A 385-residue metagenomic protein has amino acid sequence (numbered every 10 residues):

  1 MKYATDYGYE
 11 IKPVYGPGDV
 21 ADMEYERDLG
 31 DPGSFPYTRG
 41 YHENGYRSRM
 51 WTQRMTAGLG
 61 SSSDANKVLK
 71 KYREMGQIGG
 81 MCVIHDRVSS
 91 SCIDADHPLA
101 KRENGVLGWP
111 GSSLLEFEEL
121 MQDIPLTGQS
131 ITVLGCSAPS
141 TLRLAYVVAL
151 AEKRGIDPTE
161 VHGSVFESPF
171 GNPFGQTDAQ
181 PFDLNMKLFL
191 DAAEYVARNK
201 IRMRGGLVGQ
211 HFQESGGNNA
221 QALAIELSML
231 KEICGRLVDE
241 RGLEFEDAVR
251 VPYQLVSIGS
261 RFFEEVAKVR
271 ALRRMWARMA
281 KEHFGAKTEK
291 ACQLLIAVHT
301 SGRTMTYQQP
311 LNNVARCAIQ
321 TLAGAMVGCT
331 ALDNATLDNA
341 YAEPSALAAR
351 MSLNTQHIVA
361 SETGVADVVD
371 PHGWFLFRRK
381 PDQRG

Functional and structural regions predicted by a protein language model:
M1-E265, H283-A286, K290-A297, A325 (+1 more regions): Catalytic alpha/beta active-site cores
L144-A145, R274, R316: A generic alpha-helix surface/boundary motif
L188-D191, M229, A271, M275 (+3 more regions): A non-catalytic, amphipathic alpha-helix used as a structural packing/dimerization or gating element in enzyme scaffolds
G217-L223, G259-A271, T300-V314, A342-S352 (+1 more regions): Short glycine/threonine-rich loop-to-helix capping motif typified by GTGT followed within a few residues by an Asp-Pro
A271, A277-G285, I319-M326, T330-N334 (+1 more regions): Hydrophobic alpha-helix feature that most strongly marks membrane-spanning transmembrane helices and their immediate
E282-H283, R303, V314-A318, L322 (+1 more regions): Hydrophobic alpha-helical bundle architecture
L295, S301, P310, T321 (+2 more regions): Catalytic alpha/beta core domains of metabolic enzymes, predominantly
T330-G385: Active-site or pore-adjacent capping/gating segments
